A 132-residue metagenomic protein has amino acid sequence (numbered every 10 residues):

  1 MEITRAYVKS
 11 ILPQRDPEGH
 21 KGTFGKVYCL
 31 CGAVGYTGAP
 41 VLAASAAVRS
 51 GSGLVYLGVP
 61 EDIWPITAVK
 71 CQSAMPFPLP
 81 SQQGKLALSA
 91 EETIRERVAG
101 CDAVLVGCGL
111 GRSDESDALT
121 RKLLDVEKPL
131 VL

Functional and structural regions predicted by a protein language model:
M1-L132: Small-residue (G/A/S/T)-rich helix-start motifs and N-terminal tracts that mark the onset
